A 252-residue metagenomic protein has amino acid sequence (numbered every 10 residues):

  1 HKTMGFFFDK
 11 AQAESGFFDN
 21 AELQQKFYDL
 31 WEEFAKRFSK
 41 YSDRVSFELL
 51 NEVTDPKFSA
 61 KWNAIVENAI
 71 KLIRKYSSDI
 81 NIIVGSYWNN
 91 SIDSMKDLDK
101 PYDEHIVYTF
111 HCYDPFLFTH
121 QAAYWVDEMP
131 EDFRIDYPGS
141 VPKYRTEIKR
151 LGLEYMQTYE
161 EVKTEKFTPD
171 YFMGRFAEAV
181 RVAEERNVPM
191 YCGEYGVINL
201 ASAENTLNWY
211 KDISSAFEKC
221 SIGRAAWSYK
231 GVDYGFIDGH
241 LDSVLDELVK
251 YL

Functional and structural regions predicted by a protein language model:
H1-N81, S86-S94, H105, D233 (+1 more regions): Active-site mouth of glycoside hydrolases
L98-L252: Substrate-binding clefts and catalytic carboxylate motifs of secreted carbohydrate-active enzymes
